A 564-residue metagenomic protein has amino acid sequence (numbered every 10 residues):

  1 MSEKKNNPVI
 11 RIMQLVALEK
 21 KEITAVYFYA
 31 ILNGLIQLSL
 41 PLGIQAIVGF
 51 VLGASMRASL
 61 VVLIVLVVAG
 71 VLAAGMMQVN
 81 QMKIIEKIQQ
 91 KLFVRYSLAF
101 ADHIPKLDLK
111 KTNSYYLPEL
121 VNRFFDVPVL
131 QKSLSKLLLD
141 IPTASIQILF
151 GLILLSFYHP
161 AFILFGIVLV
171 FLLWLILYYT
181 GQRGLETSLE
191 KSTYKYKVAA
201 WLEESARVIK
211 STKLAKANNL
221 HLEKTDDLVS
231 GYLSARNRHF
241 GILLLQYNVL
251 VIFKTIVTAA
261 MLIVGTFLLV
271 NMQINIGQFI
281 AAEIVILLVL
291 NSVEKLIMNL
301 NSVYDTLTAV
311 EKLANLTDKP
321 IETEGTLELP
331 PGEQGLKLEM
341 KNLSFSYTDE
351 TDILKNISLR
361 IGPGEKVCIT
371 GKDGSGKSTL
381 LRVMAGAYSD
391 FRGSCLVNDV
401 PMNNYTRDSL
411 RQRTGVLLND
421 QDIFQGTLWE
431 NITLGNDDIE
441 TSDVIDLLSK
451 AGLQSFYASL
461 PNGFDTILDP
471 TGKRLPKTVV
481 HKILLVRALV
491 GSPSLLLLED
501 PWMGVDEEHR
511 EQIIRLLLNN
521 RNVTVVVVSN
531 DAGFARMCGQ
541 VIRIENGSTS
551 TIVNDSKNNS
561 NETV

Functional and structural regions predicted by a protein language model:
M1-L40, G53, R57-V62, Q81 (+13 more regions): Membrane-integrated ABC transporters
K20-L40, G49-V94, N113, L164-F165 (+4 more regions): Transmembrane-helix motif of ABC transporter permease domains
V26, A30-I31, L63-A74, Q78 (+3 more regions): Transmembrane helices of ABC transporter permease
I44, P105-F150: Juxtamembrane loop-to-helix connectors within ABC transporter transmembrane domains
L98, D102-E119, E190-F240, Y247 (+1 more regions): Loop segments that connect adjacent transmembrane helices in multi-pass transporters
Y194, A217, G241, L288-D318: Cytosolic ends of transmembrane helices, especially the final helix of ABC transmembrane type-1 domains
A385: Helix-to-loop junction immediately C-terminal to a conserved catalytic motif
W429-P470, I514-R515: ABC ATPase nucleotide-binding domain helical subdomain, centered on the C-loop/LSGGQ "ABC signature"
